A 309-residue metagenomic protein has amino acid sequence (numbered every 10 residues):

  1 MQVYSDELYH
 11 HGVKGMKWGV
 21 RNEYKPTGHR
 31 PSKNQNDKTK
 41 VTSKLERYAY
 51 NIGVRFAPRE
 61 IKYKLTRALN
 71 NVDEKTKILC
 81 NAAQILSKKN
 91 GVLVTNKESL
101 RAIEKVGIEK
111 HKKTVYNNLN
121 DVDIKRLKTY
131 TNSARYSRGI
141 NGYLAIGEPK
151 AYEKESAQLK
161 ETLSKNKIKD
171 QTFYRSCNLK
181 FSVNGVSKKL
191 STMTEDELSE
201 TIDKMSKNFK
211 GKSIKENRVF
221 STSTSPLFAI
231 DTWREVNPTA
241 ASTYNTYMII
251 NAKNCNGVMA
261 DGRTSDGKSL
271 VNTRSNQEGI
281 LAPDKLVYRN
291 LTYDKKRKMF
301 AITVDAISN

Functional and structural regions predicted by a protein language model:
Q2-K25: Short acidic, low-complexity intrinsically disordered linear motifs used for protein-protein interactions
H10-H11, H29, H111: Histidine (H) residue identity feature
K25-K38: Charged, amphipathic alpha-helical linkers/stalks
K38-Y50, I61, C80: Long, low-complexity, intrinsically disordered extramembrane tails
N51-R55, K62-N309: Mono-ADP-ribosyltransferase
